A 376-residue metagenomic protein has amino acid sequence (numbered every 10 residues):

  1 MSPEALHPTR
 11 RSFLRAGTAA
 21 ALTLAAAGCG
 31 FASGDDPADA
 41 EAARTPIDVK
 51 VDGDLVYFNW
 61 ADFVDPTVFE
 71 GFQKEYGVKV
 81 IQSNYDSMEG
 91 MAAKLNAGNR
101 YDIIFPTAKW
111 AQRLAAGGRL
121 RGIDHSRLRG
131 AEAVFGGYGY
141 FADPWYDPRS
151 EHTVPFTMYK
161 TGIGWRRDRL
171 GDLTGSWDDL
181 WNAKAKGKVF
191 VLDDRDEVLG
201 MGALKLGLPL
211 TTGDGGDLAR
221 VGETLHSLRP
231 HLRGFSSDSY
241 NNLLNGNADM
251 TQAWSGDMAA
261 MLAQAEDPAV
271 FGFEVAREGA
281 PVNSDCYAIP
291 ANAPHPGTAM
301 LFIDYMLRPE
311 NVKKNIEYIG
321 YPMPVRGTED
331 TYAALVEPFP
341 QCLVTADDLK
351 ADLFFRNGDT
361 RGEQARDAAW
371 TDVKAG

Functional and structural regions predicted by a protein language model:
M1-T9, A19-A26: N-terminal secretory signal peptides
F31, A40-R113: Early extracytoplasmic/lumenal segment of secretory-pathway proteins
N96, R100-P106, R121-G162, K188: A structural signal for short loop-to-beta-strand junctions that line the ligand-binding cleft of periplasmic/secreted
Q112, F190-D194, V198, G202 (+1 more regions): Ligand-binding pocket segment of bilobal, Venus flytrap-like solute-binding proteins
R121-E132, P268-P281, P290-A293: Short beta-strand->loop
D179-D194, L206: Short loop->beta-strand "edge-of-pocket" segments that line small-molecule binding or catalytic clefts across diverse
P290-K350: Mature extracytoplasmic/periplasmic domains
A346-G376: Conserved C-terminal helix/tail region of periplasmic/extracytoplasmic solute-binding proteins
